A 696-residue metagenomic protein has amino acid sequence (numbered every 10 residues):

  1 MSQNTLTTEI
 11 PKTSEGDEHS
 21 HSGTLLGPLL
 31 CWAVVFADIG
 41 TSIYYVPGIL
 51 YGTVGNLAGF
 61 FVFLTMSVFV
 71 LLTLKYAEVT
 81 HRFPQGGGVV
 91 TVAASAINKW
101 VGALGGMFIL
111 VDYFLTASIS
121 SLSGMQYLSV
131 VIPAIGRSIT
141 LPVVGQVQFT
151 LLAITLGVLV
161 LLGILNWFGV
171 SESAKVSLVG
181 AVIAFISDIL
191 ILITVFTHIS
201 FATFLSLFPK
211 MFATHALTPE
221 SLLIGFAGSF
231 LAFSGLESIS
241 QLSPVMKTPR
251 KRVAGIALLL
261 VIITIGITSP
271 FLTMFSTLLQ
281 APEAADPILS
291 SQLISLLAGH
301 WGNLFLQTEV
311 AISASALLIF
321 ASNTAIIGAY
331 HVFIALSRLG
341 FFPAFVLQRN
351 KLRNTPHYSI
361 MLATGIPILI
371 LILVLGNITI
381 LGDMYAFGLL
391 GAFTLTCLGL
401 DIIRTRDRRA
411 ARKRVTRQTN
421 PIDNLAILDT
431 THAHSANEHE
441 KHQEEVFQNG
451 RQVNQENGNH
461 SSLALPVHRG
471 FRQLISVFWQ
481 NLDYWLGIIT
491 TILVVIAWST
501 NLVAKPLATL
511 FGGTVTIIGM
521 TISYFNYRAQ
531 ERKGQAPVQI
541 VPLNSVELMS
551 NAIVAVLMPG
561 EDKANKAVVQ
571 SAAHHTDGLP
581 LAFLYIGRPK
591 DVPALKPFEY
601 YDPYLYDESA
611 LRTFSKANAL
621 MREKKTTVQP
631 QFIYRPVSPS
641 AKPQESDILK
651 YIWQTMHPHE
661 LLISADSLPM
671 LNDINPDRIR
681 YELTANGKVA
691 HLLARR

Functional and structural regions predicted by a protein language model:
M1-V46, L74, R82-G86, S95 (+3 more regions): Membrane-interface "cap" regions at the ends of multi-pass membrane proteins
D17, A181-G235, Q241, K247 (+5 more regions): Helix-loop-helix junctions that connect adjacent transmembrane segments in multi-pass membrane transporters
P47-F108, L115-V158, I262-G266, P270: Extracellular loop-to-transmembrane helix junctions
G88, V92, N98, A134 (+2 more regions): TM-loop-TM module centered on a large, flexible mid-protein loop between adjacent transmembrane helices in multi-pass
K99-G102, V144, Q148-L156, K247-T268 (+6 more regions): Loop-to-transmembrane helix boundary motifs in multi-pass membrane proteins
L151-H198, A257-V261, T324, G382-L395 (+2 more regions): Membrane-interface loop-to-helix entry segments
V176, F345-Y358, F393-K505: C-terminal membrane-solvent junction of multi-pass transporters and transport-like membrane proteins
M549-Y604, T627-P630: Small/aliphatic-rich secondary-structure junction motif
